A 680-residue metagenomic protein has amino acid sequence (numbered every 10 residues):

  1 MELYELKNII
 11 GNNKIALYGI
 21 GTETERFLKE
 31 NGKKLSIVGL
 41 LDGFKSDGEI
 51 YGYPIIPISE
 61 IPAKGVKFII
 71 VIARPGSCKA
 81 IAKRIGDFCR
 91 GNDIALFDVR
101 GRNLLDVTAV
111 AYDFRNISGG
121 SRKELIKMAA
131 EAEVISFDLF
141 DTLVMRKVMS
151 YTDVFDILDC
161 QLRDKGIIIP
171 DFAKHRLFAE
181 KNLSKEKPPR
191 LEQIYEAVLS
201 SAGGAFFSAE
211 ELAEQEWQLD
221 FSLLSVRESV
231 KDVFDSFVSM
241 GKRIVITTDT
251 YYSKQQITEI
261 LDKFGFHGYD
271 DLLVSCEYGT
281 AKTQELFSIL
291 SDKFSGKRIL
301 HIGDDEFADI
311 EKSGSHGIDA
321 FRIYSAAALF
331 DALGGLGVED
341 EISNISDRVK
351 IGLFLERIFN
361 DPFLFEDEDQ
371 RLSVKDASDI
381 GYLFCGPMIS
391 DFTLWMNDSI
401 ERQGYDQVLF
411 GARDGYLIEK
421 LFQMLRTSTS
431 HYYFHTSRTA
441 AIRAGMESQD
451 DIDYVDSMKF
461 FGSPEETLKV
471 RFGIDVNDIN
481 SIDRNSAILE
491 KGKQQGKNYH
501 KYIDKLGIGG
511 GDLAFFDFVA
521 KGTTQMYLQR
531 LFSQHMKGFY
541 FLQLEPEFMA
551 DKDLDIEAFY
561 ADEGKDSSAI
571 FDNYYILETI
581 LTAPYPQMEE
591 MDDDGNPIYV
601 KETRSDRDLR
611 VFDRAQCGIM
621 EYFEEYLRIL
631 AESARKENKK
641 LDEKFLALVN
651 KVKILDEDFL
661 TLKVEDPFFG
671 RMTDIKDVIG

Functional and structural regions predicted by a protein language model:
M1-V107, G492-Q495: Hydrophobic, well-ordered beta-alpha structural blocks that scaffold small-molecule cofactor pockets
K7-N8, I56-G65, G120-M128, F287-D292 (+1 more regions): Short amphipathic alpha-helix with an adjacent loop that forms part of the alpha/beta core around
I15-L17, F68-I70, S136, V245 (+3 more regions): Short glycine-rich phosphate-binding loop at a beta-alpha junction
L41-D47, D305-F307, Q543-E545: Short, polar loop motifs at secondary-structure junctions
D47-E49, V245-T247, Y251-R298: Substrate-recognition "cap/lid" segment bordering the active-site pocket of phosphatases
N92, L105-D106, K297-G303, E311 (+1 more regions): Long, low-complexity, Lys/Arg-enriched
I126-K174: Active-site neighborhood of HAD-like aspartate-dependent phosphohydrolases
P188-P189, Q193-I246: Short, acidic loop-to-helix structural element flanking the phosphoryl-transfer center in phosphate-processing enzymes
